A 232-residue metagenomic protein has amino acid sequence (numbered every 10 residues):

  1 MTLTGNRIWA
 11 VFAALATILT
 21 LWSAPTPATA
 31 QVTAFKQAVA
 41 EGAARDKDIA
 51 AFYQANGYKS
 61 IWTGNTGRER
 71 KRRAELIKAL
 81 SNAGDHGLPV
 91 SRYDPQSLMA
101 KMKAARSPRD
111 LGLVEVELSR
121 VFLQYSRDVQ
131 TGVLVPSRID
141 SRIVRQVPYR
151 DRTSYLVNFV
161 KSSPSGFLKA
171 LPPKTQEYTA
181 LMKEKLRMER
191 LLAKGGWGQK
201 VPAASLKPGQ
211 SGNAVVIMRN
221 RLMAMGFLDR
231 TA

Functional and structural regions predicted by a protein language model:
M1-R7: N-terminal secretory signal peptides that target proteins for export/translocation
A10-V11, A232: Short helix/loop capping segments that flank catalytic or ligand/cofactor-binding pockets
V11-L21: Bacterial N-terminal signal peptides
W22-A24, V39: Intrinsically disordered, low-complexity boundary segments flanking structured domains
A24-A30: Sec/Tat signal peptide C-region and signal peptidase I cleavage site
A30-A232: Auxiliary tRNA-acceptor-end handling modules of aminoacyl-tRNA synthetases
